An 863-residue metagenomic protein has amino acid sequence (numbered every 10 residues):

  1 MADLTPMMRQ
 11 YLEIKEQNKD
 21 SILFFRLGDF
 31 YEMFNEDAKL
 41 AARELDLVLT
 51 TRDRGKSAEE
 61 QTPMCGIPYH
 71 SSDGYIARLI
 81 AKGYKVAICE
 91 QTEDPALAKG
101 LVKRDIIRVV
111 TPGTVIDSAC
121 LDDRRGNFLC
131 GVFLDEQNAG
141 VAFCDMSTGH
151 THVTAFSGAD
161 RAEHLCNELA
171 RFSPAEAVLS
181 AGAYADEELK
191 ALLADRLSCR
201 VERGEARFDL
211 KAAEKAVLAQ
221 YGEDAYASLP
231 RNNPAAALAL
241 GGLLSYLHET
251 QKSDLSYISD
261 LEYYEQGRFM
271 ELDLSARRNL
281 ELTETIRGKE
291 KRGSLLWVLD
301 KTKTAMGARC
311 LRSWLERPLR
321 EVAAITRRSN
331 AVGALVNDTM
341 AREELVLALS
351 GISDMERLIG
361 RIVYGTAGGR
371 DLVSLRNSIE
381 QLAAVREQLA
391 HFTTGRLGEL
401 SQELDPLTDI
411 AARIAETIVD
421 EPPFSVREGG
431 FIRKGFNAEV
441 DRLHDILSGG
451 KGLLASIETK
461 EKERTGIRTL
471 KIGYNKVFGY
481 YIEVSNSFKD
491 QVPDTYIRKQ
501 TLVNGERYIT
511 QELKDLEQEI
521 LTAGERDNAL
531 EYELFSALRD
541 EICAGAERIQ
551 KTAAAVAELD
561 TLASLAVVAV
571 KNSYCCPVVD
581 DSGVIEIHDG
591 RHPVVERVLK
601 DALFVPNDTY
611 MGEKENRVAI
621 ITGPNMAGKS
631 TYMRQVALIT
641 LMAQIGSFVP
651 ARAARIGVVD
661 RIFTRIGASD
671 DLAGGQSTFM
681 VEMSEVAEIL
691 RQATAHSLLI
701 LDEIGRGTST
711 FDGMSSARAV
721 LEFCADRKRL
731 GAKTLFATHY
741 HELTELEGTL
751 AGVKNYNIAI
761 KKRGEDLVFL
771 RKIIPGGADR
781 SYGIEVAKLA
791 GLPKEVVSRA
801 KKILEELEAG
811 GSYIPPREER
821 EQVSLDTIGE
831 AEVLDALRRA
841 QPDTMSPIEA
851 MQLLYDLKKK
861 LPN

Functional and structural regions predicted by a protein language model:
M1-A334, S350-V363, A367-T459, V584-E586: Charged catalytic and DNA/RNA-contacting regions of genome-maintenance and nucleic-acid-processing enzymes
N35-A38, N233, K303-T304, W314 (+5 more regions): ATPase nucleotide-binding head domains, primarily ABC-like/P-loop NTPase cores
C89, P112-L121, D254, F392-R396 (+5 more regions): Active-site phosphate-binding and catalytic loops of NTP-dependent enzymes
Y364, G368, S378-Q381, E399 (+3 more regions): Charged, surface-exposed helical/loop "interaction arms" that form contiguous linear patches used for dimerization
G368-D371, P842-N863: Short, amphipathic C-terminal "tail helix"
I410, T417-I418, F424, Y480-Y496: Cytosolic, long alpha-helical scaffolding segments
L502, E506-D540: Extended, charged coiled-coil "arm/hinge" scaffolds of SMC/Rad50-like chromosome-maintenance ATPases and other large
